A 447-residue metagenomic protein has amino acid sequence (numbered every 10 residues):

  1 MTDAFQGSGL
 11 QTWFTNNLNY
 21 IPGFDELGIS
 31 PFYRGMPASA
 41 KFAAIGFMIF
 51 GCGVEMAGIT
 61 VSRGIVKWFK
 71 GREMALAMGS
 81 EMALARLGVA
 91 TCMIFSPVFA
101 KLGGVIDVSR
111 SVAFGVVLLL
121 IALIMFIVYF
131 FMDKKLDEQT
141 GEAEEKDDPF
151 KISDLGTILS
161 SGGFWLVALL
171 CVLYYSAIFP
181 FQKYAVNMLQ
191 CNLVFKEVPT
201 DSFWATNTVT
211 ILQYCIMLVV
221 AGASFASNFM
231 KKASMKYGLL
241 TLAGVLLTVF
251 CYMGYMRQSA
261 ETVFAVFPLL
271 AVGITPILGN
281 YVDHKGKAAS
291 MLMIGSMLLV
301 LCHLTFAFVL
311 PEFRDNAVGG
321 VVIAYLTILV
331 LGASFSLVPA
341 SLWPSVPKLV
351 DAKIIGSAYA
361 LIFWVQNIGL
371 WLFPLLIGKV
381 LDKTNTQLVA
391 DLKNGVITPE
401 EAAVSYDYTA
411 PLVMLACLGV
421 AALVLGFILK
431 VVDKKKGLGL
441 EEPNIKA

Functional and structural regions predicted by a protein language model:
T2-M36, T248-Y252, M297-N316: C-terminal ends and interior cores of transmembrane alpha-helices in multi-pass membrane transporters/permeases
A40, G46-L84: Cytoplasmic helix-loop-helix junction between adjacent transmembrane helices in 12-TM secondary transporters
A75-A100, F363-P374: Glycine-rich segments within core transmembrane alpha-helices of 12-TM secondary carriers
S109-Y129, T409-I428: Symmetry-related core transmembrane helices of the 12-TM Major Facilitator Superfamily/SLC fold
F130-D154, G437-I445: Flexible cytoplasmic inter-helical loops of multi-pass small-molecule transporters
S161-S224, L246-A271, T275, P339 (+1 more regions): Extracytoplasmic gate region of multi-pass secondary transporters
A223-K232, I274-K287: Helix-to-loop junctions at the C-terminal end of transmembrane segments in multipass secondary transporters
L240-G254, S259, A265-L270, A288-L342: C-terminal transmembrane helical hairpin of 12-TM major facilitator-type secondary transporters
